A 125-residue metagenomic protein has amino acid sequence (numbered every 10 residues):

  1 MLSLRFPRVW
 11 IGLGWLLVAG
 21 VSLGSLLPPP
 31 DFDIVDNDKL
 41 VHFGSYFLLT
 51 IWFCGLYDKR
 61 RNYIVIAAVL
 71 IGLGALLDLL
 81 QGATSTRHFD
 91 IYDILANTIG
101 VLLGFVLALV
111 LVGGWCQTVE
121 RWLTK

Functional and structural regions predicted by a protein language model:
M1-I94, T98, L102-K125: Bulky hydrophobic segments
